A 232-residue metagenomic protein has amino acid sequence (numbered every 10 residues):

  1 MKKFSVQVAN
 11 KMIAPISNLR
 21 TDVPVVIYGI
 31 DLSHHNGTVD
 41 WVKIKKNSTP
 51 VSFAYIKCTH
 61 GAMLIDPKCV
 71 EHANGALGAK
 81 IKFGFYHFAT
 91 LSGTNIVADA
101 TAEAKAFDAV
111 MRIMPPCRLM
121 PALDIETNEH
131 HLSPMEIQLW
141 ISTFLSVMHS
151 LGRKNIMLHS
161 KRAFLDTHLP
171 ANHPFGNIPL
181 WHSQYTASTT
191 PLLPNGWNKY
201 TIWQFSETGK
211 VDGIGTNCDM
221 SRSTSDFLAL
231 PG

Functional and structural regions predicted by a protein language model:
M1-K43, A171-G232: Functionally critical loop-and-helix segments that line ligand-binding/catalytic clefts of soluble enzyme domains
I13-I16, T21-L151: Substrate-binding cleft of extracellular glycoside hydrolase catalytic domains
V51, G84-A89, D99, R153-M157 (+2 more regions): Catalytic cores of transferase enzymes with a strong primary signal for eukaryotic protein kinases
M63, S92, L165, T189 (+1 more regions): Flexible, glycine-rich phosphate/dinucleotide-binding loops and adjacent beta-alpha linkers at cofactor/substrate
A76, T94-N95, S160-D166, K199-W203 (+1 more regions): Noncatalytic linker/hinge segments flanking ATPase motor cores
F88-T94, P121-E126, L158-S160, L192-G196 (+1 more regions): Low-complexity, flexible helical/coil segments
L119-L193: Catalytic domains of cell-wall/extracellular-matrix polysaccharide-remodeling enzymes, centered on de-N-acetylation
